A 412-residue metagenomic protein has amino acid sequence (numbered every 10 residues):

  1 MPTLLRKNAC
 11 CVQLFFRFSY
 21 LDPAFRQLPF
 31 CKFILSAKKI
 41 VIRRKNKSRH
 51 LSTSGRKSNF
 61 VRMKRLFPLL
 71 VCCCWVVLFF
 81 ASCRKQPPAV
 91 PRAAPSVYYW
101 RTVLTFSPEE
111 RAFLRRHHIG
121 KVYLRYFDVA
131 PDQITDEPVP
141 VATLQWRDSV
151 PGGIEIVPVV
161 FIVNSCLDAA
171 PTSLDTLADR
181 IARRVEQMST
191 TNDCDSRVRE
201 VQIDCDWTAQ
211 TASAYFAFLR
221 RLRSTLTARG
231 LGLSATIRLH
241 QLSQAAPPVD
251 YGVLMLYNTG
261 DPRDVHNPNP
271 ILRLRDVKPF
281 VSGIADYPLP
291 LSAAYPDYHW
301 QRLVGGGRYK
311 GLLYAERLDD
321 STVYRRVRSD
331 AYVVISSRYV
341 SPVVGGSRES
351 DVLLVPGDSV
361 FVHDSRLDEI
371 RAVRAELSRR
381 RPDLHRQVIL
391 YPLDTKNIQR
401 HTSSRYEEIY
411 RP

Functional and structural regions predicted by a protein language model:
A9-V12, V61: Short hydrophobic alpha-helical segments enriched in small aliphatic residues
L70-L78: Bacterial N-terminal signal peptides
F80-S82: C-terminal motif of bacterial Sec signal peptides marking the signal peptidase cleavage site
R84-A112: Boundary/entry segment of secreted carbohydrate-active catalytic domains
V90-V97, A130, I134-L254: Chitinase-like catalytic core of GlcNAc-active glycosidases
P108-A130, C194: Catalytic domains of carbohydrate-active enzymes, especially glycoside hydrolases
A217-D319: Substrate-binding surface in catalytic domains of secreted glycosidases
R308-P412: Substrate-binding cleft of secreted/luminal carbohydrate-active enzymes
